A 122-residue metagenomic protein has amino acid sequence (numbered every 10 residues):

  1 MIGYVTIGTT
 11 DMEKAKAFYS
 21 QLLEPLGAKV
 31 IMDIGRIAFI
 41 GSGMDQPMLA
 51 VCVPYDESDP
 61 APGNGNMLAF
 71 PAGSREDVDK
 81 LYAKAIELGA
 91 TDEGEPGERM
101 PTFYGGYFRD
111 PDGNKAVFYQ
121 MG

Functional and structural regions predicted by a protein language model:
M1, A61-N64, M100: Short glycine-enriched loop/turn motifs at secondary-structure junctions
M1-K16, L68, M121-G122: N-terminal beta-strand motif that seeds the catalytic metal site of vicinal oxygen chelate
I7-M48: Core segments of cupin and vicinal oxygen chelate
A15-Y19, A85, G113: Conserved active-site tyrosine of GNAT-family acetyltransferases
Q21, P25, K29, P71 (+2 more regions): Charge-dense, helix-prone N-terminal extensions
A38, N66, T102-G106: Short beta-strand micro-motifs in enzyme catalytic cores
I40-K80: Long, continuous compositionally biased terminal/linker segments
I86-G122: Vicinal oxygen chelate
